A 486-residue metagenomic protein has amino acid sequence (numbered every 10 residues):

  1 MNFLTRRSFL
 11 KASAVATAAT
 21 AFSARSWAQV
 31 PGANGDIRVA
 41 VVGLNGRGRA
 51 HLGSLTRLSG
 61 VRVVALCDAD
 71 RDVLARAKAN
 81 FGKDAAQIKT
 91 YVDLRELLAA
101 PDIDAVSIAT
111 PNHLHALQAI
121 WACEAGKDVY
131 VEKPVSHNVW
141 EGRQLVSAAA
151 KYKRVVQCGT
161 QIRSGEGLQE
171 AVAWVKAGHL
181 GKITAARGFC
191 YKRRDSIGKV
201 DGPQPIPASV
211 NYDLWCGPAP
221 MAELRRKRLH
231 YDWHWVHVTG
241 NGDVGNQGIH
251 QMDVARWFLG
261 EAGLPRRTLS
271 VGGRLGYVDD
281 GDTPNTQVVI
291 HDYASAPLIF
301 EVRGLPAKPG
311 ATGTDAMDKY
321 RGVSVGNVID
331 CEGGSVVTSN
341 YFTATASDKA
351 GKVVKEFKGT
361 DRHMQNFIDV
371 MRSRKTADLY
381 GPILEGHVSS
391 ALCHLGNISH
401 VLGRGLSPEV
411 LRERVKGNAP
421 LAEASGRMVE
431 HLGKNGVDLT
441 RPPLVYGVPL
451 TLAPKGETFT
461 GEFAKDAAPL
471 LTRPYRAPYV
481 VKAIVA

Functional and structural regions predicted by a protein language model:
M1-V131, W140-V155: N-terminal glycine-/serine-/threonine-rich beta1-alpha1-beta2 phosphate-ribose binding loop of Rossmann-like
L10, L52, A75-K78, R95-L98 (+9 more regions): Non-transmembrane alpha-helical segments in soluble domains of secreted/periplasmic/extracellular proteins
V39-V42, V63-C67, S107-I108, Y130-V131 (+8 more regions): Structural recognition of the beta-strand scaffold that forms the well-ordered cores of secreted hydrolase catalytic
L44, S164, F357-D361: Generic alpha-helical segment signature
G48-H51, D70-V73, Q118, E141 (+4 more regions): Stable alpha-helical elements in mature extracytoplasmic
V73, A109-H113, S136-W140, G159-I162 (+4 more regions): Alpha-helix capping and helix-loop boundary segments enriched in small/acidic/polar residues
D128, S136-C216: A contiguous active-site-proximal alpha/beta segment in oxidoreductase catalytic domains
E170, K182, R187-G188, S196-G242 (+1 more regions): Contiguous beta-strand/loop segments that form the cofactor/metal-binding neighborhood of enzyme cores
